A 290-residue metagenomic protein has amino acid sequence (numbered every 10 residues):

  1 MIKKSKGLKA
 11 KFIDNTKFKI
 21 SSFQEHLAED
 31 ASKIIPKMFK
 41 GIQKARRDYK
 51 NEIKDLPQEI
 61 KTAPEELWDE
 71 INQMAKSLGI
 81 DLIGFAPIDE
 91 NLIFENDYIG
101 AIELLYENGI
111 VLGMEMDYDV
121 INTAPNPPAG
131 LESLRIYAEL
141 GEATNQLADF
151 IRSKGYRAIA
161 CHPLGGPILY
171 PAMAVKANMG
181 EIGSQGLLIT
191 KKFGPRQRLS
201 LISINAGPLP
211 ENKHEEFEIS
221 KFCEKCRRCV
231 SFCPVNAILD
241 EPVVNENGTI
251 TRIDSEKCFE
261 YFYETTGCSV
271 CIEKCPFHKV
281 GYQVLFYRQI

Functional and structural regions predicted by a protein language model:
M1-F85, G100, L105-Y106, E273 (+1 more regions): Iron-sulfur (Fe-S) cluster-binding modules
N72, D81-I290: Catalytic cores of enzyme domains
